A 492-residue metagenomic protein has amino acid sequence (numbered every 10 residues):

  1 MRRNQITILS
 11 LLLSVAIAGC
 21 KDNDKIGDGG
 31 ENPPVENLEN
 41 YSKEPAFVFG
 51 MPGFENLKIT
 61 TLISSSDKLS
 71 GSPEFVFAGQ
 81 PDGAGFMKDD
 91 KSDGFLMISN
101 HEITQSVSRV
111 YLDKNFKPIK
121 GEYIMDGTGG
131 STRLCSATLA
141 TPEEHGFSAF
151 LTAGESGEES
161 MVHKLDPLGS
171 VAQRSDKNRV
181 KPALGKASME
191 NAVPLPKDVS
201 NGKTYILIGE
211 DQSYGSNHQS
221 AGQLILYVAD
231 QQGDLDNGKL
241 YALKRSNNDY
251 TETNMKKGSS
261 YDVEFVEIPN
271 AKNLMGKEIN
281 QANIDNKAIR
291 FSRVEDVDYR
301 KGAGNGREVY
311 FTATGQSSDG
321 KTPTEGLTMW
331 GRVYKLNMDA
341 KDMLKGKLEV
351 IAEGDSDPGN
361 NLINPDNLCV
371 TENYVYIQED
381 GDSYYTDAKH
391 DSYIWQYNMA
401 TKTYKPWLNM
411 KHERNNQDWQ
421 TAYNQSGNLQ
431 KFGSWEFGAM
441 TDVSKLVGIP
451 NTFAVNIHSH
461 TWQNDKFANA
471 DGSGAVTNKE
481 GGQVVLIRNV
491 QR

Functional and structural regions predicted by a protein language model:
M1-I8: Bacterial N-terminal signal peptides that target proteins for export
I8-S10, G169: Intrinsically disordered, low-complexity segments enriched in polar/charged small residues
L12-S14: Sec-dependent N-terminal signal peptides of Gram-positive bacterial secreted proteins and lipoproteins
A16-G19: C-terminal motif of bacterial Sec signal peptides marking the signal peptidase cleavage site
K21-R492: Sequence/structural signature of beta-propeller domains
